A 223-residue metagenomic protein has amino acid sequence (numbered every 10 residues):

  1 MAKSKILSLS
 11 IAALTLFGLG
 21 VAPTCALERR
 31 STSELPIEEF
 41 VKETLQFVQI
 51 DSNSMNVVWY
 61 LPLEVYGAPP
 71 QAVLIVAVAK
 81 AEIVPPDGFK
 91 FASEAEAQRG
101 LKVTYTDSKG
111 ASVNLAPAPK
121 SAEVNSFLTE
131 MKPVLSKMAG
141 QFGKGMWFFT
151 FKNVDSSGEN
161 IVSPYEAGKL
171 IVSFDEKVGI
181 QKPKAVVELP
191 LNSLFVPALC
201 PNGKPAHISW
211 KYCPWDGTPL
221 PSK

Functional and structural regions predicted by a protein language model:
M1-I11: Bacterial N-terminal signal peptides that target proteins for export
S10-L19: Bacterial N-terminal signal peptides
V21-P23: N-terminal export/targeting leaders of redox proteins
C25-S209, W215-K223: Conserved functional micro-motifs across diverse proteins
